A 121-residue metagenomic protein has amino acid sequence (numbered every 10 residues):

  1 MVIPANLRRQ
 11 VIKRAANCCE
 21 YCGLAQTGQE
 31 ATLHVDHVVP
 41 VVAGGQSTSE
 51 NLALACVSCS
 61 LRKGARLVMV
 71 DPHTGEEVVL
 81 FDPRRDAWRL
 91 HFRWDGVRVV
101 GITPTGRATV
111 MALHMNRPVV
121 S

Functional and structural regions predicted by a protein language model:
M1-N6, Q10, A25-G28, Q46 (+1 more regions): Extended charged
Q10-N17: Sequence/structural segment immediately N-terminal to covalent heme-attachment motifs in c-type and related
R14, E30, S47-N51: Flanking scaffold residues of small Cys/His-coordinated metal-binding clusters
N17-C18, G28: Active-site-adjacent scaffolding segments
C19, A43-K63: Short beta-strand-alpha-helix junction that forms the catalytic/metal-binding core of metal-dependent nuclease domains
Y21-G23: Right-handed parallel beta-helix
T27, P40-V41: Short, catalytically relevant binding-site loops at active-site mouths
T32-P40, L54-C56: Histidine-centered catalytic micro-motifs used for acid/base chemistry in nuclease and nucleotide-processing active
